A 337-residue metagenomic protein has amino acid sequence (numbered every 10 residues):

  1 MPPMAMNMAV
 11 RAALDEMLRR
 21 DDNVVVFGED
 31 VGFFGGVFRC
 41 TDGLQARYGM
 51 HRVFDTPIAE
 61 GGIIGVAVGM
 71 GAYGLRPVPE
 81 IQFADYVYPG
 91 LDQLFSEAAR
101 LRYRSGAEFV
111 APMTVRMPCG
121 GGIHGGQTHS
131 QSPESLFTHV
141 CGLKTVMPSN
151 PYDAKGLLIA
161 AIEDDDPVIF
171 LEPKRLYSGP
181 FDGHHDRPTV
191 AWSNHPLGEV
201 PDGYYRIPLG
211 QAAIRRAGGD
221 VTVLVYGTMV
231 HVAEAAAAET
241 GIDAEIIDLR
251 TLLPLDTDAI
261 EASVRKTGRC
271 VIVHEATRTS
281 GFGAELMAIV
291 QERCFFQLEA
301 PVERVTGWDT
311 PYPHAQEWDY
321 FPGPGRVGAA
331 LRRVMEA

Functional and structural regions predicted by a protein language model:
M1-P167, L171-S178: Thiamine diphosphate
V31, F38-R47, E60, E108-T114 (+2 more regions): Thiamine diphosphate
